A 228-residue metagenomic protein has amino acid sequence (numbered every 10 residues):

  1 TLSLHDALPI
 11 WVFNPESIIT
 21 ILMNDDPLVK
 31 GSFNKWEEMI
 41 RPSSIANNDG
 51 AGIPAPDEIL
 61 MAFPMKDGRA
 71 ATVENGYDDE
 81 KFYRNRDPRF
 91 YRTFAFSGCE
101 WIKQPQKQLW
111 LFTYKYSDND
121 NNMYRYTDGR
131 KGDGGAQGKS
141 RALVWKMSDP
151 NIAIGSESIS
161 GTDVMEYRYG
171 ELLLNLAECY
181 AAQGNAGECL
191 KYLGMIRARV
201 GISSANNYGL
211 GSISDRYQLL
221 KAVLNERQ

Functional and structural regions predicted by a protein language model:
T1-Q228: Acidic/polar-rich alpha-helix caps and helix-coil junctions
